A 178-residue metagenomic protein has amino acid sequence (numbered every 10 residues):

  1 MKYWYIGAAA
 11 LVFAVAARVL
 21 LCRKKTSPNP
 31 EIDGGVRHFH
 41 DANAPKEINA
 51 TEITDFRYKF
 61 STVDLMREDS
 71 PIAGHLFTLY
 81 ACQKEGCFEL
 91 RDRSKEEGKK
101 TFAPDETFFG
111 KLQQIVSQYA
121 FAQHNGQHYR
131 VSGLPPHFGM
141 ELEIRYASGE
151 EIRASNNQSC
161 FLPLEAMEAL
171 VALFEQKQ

Functional and structural regions predicted by a protein language model:
M1-G7: Feature marks short, highly hydrophobic, charge-poor N-terminal signal-anchor/signal peptide-like helices that anchor
Y3, A17-K24: Juxtamembrane cytosolic interface motif at the C-terminal end of transmembrane helices
G7-A17: Core hydrophobic alpha-helical transmembrane segments of single-pass membrane proteins
C22-S70, K100-T107, K111-V116, A120-Q178: Short, well-ordered, aromatic-rich surface patches in folded extracellular/luminal domains
M66-C82: Broad, structure-driven detector of short, well-ordered beta-strand segments within folded domains
A73-H75, E96, P136: Residues that act as N-cap/strand-start positions at coil-to-secondary-structure junctions
L79-C87, S148: Short, solvent-exposed coil/turn segments at beta-strand boundaries
G86-K99: Acidic/histidine-rich, surface-exposed loop or edge segments in extracytoplasmic proteins
